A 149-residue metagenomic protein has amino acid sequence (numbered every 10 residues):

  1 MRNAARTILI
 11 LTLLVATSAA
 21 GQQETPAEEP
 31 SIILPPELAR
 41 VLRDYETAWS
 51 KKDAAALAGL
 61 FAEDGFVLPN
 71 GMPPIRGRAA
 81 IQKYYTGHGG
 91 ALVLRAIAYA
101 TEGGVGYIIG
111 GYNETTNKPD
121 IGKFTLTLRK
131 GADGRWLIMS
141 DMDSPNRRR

Functional and structural regions predicted by a protein language model:
M1-I8: Bacterial N-terminal signal peptides that target proteins for export
I8-A16: Bacterial N-terminal signal peptides
A19-E63, R149: Short, low-complexity N-terminal intrinsically disordered segments enriched in polar/charged residues
Y45, L57-A58, G65, G77 (+3 more regions): Hydrophobic pocket/interface hotspot
L60, D64-I75, G87-H88: A short gly/proline-enriched turn/hairpin at secondary-structure junctions
F61, G71, A98-A100, G111-E114 (+2 more regions): A mature extracytoplasmic/lumenal domain signature
A79-I121: Surface-exposed, charged secondary-structure patches
I121-R149: Short beta-strand edge/turn micro-motifs at domain boundaries
